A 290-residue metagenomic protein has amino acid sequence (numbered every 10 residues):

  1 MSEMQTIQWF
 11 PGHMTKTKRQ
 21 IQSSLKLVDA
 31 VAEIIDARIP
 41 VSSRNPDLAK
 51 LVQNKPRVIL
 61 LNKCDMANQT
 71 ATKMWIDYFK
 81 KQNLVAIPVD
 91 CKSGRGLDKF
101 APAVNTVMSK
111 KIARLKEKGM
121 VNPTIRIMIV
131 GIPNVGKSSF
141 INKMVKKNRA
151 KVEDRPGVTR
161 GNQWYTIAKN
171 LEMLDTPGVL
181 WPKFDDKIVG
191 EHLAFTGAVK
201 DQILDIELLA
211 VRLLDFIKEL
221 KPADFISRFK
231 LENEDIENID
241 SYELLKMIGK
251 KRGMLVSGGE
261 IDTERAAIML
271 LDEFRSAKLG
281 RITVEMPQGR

Functional and structural regions predicted by a protein language model:
M1-A30, R38-D47, L51-R57, V85 (+1 more regions): Helix-rich effector regions associated with P-loop NTPase G domains
E33, I59-L61, I129: Structural beta-sheet core signal
I35-R38, C64, F79, M144 (+1 more regions): Anionic group-transfer/hydrolysis microenvironments
K55-D65: Active-site cofactor/substrate anionic-group-binding motifs, chiefly glycine- and Lys/Arg-rich phosphate-binding loops
C64-V130, R149, G253-L255, I261: Canonical P-loop GTPase G-domain recognition
C91, I141, L171-L174: Conserved active-site beta-strand-loop modules that form the wall/rim of enzyme catalytic pockets and either contain
K111-L115, N142, N148-D154, L220-F225: Short, structured loop/turn "capping" segments at alpha-beta junctions
R126-K146, A150, T176: Glycine-rich phosphate-binding P-loop
